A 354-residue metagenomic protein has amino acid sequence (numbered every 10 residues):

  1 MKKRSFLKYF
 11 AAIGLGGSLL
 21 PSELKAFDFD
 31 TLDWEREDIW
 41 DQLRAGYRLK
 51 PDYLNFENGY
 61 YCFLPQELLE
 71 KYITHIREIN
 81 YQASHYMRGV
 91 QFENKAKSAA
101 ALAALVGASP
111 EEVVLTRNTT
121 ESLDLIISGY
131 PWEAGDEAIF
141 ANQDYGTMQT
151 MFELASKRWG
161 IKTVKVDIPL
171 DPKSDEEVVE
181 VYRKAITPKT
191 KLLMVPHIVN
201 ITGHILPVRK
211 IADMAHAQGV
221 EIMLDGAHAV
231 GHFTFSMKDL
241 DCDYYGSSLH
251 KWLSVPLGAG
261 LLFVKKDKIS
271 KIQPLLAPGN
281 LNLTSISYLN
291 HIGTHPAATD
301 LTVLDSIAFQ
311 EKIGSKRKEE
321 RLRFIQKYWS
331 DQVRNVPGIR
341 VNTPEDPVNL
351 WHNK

Functional and structural regions predicted by a protein language model:
K3-A26: N-terminal export signals
L20-L54, Y60, P65, K71-Y72 (+2 more regions): C-terminal segment of N-terminal export signals and the immediately downstream linker at the start of the mature
Q82-E121, L322: Conserved N-terminal alpha-helix of the aminotransferase class I/II PLP-enzyme fold
Y86-M87, Y288-D331: Structural signature of PLP-dependent enzymes
E111-E112, Y130-T150: Conserved PLP-anchoring active-site segment centered on the Schiff-base-forming lysine
K162, K173-A227, G231: Active-site phosphate-binding strand-loop segment of PLP-dependent enzymes
L240-N280: Active-site PLP attachment segment
R323, V336-K354: Conserved PLP-binding catalytic core of the aspartate aminotransferase-like
